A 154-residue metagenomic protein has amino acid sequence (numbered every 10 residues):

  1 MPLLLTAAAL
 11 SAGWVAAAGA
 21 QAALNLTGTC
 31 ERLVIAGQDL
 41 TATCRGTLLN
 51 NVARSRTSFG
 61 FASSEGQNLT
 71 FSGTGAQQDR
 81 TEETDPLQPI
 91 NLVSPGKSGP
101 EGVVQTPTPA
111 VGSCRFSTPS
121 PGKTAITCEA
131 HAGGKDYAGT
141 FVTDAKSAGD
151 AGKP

Functional and structural regions predicted by a protein language model:
M1-T6: Bacterial N-terminal signal peptides that target proteins for export
L10-G19: C-terminal segment of classical bacterial N-terminal signal peptides
G19-P89: An ectodomain-focused feature that recognizes extracytoplasmic/extracellular
L33, Q38, T47, S64-G66 (+4 more regions): Generic structural motif
V52-A53, A76-D85, S117-K123, K146-P154: Short, surface-exposed linear segments at secondary-structure transitions and domain or protein termini
S72-Q77, E129-P154: Edge beta-strand at a domain terminus
L87-G139: Acidic, glycine-rich flexible loop segments
